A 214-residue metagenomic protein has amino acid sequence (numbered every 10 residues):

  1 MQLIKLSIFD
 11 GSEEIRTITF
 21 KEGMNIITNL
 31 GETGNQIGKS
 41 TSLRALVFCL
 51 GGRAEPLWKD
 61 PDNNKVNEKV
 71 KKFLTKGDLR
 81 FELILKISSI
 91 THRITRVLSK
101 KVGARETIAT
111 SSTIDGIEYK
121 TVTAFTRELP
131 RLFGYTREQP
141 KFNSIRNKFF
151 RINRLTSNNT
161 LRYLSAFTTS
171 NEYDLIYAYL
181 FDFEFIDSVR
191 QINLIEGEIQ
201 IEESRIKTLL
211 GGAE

Functional and structural regions predicted by a protein language model:
M1-T91: Extreme N-terminal "head/tail" segments of very large remodeling/mechanoenzyme assemblies
N35-L43, E118, V122, A166 (+2 more regions): Short, charged, low-complexity patches
Q36-I37, R93-T95, R105, S188: Short helix/loop capping segments that flank catalytic or ligand/cofactor-binding pockets
L43-V47, P130, A178: Generic solvent-exposed, charged/amphipathic alpha-helical segments that serve as macromolecular interface scaffolds
C49, E128-Y135, E198-E202: Conserved short hydrophobic interaction patches
K86-S88, S99, L180-D182: Solvent-exposed residues in well-ordered beta-strands and their adjoining turns, especially edge/terminal strands
T95-L155: Glycine-rich phosphate-binding loops of NTPases
P140-E214: Extended, Lys/Glu-rich alpha-helical coiled-coil stalks
